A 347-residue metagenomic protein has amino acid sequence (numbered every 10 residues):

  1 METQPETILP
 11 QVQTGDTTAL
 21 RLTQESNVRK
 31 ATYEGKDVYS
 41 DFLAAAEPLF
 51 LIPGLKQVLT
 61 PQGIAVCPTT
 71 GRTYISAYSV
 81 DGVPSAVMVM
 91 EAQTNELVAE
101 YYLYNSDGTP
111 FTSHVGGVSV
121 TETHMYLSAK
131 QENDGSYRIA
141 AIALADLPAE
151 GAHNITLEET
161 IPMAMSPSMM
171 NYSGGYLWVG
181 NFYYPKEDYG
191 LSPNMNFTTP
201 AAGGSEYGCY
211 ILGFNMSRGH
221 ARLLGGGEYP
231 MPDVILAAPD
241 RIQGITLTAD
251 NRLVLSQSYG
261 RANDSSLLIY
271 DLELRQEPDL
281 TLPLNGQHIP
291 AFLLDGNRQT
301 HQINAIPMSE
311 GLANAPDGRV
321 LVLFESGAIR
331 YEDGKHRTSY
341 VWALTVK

Functional and structural regions predicted by a protein language model:
M1-G54, E332-K347: Sequence/structural signature of beta-propeller modules and their immediately flanking N-terminal secretory/stalk
E47-S85: Beta-strand-rich domains and repeat architectures in extracellular enzymes and scaffolds, especially beta-propellers
L55, T60-Q62, S85-M88, A92-H124: Blade-loop segments of beta-propeller domains
V58-A65, T109-G117, T160-Y172, P239-G244 (+1 more regions): Repeated scaffold domains used in trafficking and secretory/extracellular systems, primarily beta-propellers
T69-G71, E122-H124, G174-Y176, D250-R252 (+1 more regions): Short coil/turn segments that connect the beta-strands within blades of beta-propeller domains
S79, H124, Q131-N133, A145 (+3 more regions): Residue-level signature of beta-propeller blades and closely related beta-rich strand-turn architectures in secreted
P84-N95, S136-E150, N154, S192-G219 (+2 more regions): Beta-propeller blade signature
I235-Q302, M308-E310: Loop/turn-rich, solvent-exposed surfaces of beta-rich toroidal or solenoidal domains
